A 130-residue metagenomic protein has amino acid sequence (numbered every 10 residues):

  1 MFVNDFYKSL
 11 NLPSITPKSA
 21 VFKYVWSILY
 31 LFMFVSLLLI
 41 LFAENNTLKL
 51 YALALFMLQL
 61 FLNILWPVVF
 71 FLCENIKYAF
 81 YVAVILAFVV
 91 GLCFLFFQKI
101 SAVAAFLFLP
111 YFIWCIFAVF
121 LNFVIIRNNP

Functional and structural regions predicted by a protein language model:
F2-T16, I126: Cytosolic, membrane-interface loops and tails of multi-pass inner-membrane proteins
P17-L31, N75-L86: Membrane-interface loop-to-helix entry segments
W26-L39, Q59-L62, I85-A87: Core segments of transmembrane alpha-helices that mediate helix-helix packing or line hydrophobic substrate/ligand
L38-Y51, L95-A104: Helix-coil boundary and interhelical linker segments in multi-pass alpha-helical membrane proteins
A52, I76-I85, A104-L109: Non-cytosolic membrane-interface motifs at loop->transmembrane helix junctions
L58-L62, W66, A79-C93, W114: Hydrophobic alpha-helical membrane segments
F70-I76, G91-L107: Membrane-helix boundary connector in multi-pass membrane proteins
Q98-P130: Terminal transmembrane helical module of multi-pass membrane proteins
